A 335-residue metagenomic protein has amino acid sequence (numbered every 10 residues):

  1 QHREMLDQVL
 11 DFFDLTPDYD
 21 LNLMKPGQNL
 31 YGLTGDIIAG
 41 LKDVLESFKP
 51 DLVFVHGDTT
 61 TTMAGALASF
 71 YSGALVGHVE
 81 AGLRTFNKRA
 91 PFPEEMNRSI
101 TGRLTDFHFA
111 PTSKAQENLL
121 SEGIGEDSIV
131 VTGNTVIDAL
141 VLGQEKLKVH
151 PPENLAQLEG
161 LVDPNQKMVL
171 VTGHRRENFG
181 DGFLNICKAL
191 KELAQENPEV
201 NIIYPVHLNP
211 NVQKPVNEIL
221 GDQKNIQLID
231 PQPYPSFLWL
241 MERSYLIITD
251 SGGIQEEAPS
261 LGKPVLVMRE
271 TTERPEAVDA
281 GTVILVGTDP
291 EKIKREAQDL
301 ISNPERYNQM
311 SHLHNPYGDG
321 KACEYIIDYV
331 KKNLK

Functional and structural regions predicted by a protein language model:
Q1-D36, G40: Conserved nucleotide-sugar phosphate-binding/catalytic loop shared by glycosyltransferases and other
H2-E4, L104-D181, V286, R306: A nucleotide-sugar donor-handling region in carbohydrate enzymes
D7-V9, Q28, K148-R243: Donor-nucleotide binding loops and adjacent catalytic segments primarily of GT-B fold Leloir glycosyltransferases
L10, K114, H150, I284-K335: Leloir-type glycosyltransferase catalytic cores
F54-S72, A258: An aromatic- and histidine-rich active-site surface loop
V55-H56, H78-A81, H108, W239-V278: A donor-sugar binding/catalytic signature common to diverse glycosyltransferases and related nucleotide-sugar
H78-F92: A short, histidine- and acid-enriched strand-loop-helix "catalytic/donor-clamping" loop that lines the nucleotide-sugar
E94-F107: Membrane-proximal helix-turn-helix segments that form the acceptor-binding/catalytic region of lipid-linked
